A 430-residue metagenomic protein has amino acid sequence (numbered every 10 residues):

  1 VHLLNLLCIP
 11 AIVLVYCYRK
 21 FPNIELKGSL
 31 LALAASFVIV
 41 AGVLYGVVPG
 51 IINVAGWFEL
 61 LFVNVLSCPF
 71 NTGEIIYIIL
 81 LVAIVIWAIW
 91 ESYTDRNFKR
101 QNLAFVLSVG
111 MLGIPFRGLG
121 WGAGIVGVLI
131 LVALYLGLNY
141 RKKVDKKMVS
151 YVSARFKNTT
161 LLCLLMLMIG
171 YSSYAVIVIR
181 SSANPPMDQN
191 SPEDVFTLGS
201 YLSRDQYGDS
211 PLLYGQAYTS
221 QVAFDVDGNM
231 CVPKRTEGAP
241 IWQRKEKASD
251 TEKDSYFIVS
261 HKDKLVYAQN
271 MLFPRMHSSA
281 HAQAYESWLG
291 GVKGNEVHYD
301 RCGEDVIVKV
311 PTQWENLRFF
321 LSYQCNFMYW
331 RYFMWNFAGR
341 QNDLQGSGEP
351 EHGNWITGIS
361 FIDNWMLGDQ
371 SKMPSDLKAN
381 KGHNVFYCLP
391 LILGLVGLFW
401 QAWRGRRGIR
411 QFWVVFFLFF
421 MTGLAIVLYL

Functional and structural regions predicted by a protein language model:
L3-Y16, P49-V54, G122-I130: Transmembrane-embedded, aromatic-rich helix segments that form part of the hydrophobic channel/pocket engaging
L7, A32-L33, V63-I84, G120-A133 (+2 more regions): Alpha-helical transmembrane segments of polytopic membrane proteins
V15-N23, L81-Q101, W121-C163: Cytosolic-side transmembrane helix boundary signature
I24-F37, R96-L107, K157-C163, G405-F419: Membrane-interfacial loop-to-transmembrane alpha-helix junctions, especially the N-terminal start
Y45-I76, L103-V126, I179-T197, L367 (+2 more regions): Membrane-interfacial interhelical loops
L81-Y93, K142, Y387-R407: Hydrophobic, aromatic-rich transmembrane alpha-helices and their immediate juxtamembrane boundary segments
L103-G110, M166-I169, F386-L393, R406-Y429: Transmembrane alpha-helix segments characteristic of polytopic inner-membrane glycan-assembly/cell-envelope
S181-F399: Lumenal/periplasmic acceptor-binding loop at the mouth of the active site in multi-pass, GT-C-fold membrane enzymes
